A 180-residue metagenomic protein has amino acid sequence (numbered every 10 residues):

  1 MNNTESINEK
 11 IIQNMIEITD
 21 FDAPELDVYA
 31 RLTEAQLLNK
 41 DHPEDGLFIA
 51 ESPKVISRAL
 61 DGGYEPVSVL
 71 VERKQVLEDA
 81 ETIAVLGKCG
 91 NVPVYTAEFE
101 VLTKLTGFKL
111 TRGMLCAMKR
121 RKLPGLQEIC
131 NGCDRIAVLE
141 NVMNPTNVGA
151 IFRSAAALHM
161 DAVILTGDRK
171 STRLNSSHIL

Functional and structural regions predicted by a protein language model:
I7-Q75, D79: Boundary-proximal intrinsically disordered activation/regulatory segments immediately upstream of a helical core
I18, F48, E140-N141, T166-G167: Glycine- and other small-residue-rich loops at beta-strand/loop junctions that grip anionic moieties
S52, M143-A150: Amphipathic alpha-helical repeat scaffolds
V69, V163-I164: Hydrophobic residues within beta-strands of alpha/beta enzymes
E78-G90: Short, aromatic/basic amphipathic alpha-helical patches
C89-T103, G107: A glycine-rich helix N-cap at a beta->alpha junction
K109-C133, A137: Acidic/glycine-rich phosphate/pyrophosphate-binding loops and surrounding catalytic core that coordinate Mg2+
K170, L174-L180: Single conserved hydrophobic/aromatic residue that forms the stacking wall/gate of nucleotide- or nucleobase-binding
